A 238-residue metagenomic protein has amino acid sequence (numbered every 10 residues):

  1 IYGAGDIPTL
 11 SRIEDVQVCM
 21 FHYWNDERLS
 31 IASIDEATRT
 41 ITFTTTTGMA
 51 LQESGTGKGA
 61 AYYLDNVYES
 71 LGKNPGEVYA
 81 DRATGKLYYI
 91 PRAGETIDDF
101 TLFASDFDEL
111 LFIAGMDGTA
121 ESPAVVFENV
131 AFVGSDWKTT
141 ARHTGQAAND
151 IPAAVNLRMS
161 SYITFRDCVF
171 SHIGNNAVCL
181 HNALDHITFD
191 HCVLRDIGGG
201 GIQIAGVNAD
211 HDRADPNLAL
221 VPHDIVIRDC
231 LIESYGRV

Functional and structural regions predicted by a protein language model:
I1-M159, T164-S171, D210-A219: Extracellular polysaccharide-degrading/modifying enzymes targeting complex plant/algal/animal polysaccharides
D26, S135, I173, D185-I187 (+3 more regions): Flexible loop/turn segments at secondary-structure boundaries
D108, D136-R142, G174-L180, G198-I204 (+1 more regions): Short glycine/acidic-rich loop motifs that flank beta-strands on beta-rich extracellular proteins
V125-F127, I163-R166, L184-D190, P222-R228: All-beta strand scaffolds that present successive hydrophobic residues in beta-strands
G200, I204-D215, L220-V238: Beta-propeller blade termini and top-face loops
